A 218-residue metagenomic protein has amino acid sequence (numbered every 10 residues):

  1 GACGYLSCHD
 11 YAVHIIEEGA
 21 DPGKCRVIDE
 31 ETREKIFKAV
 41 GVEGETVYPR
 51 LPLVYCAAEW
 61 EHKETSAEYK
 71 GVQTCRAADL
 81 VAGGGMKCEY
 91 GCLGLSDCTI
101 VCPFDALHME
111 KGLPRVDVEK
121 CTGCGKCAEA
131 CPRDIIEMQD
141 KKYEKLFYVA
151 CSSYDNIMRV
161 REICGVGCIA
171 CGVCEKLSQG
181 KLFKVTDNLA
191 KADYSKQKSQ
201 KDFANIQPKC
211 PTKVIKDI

Functional and structural regions predicted by a protein language model:
G1-L177, S199, A204-I218: Ferredoxin-type iron-sulfur electron-transfer modules and their immediate structural context
P114-V116, A190-D193: Minor-groove-contacting beta-hairpin "wing" of winged helix-turn-helix DNA-binding domains
Q179, S195: Short, loop-centered acidic/histidine patches that primarily coordinate divalent metals
L182-F183: Short, solvent-exposed loop/linker segments at beta-strand-coil boundaries, enriched for Pro/Gly and Ser/Thr
D187, Q197-Q200: Polybasic, proline/glycine-rich intrinsically disordered low-complexity segments
